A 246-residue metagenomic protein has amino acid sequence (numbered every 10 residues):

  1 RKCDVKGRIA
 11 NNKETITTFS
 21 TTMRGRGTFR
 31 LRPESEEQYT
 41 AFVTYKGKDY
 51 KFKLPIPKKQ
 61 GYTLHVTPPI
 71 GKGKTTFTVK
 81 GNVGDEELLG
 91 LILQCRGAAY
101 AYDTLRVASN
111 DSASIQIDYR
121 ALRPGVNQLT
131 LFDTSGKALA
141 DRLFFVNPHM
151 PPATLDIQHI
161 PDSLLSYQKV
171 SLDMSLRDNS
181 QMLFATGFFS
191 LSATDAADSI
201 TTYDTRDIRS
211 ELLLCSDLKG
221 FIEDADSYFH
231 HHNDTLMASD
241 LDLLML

Functional and structural regions predicted by a protein language model:
R1, K53-V83, A153-H159: Extracellular ectodomain segments of secreted/surface proteins
R1-T18, Q38-T44, K74-D103, G125-F132 (+1 more regions): Beta-strand-rich binding/interaction modules
K6, K53-P55, K59, L143-F145 (+1 more regions): Acidic glycine/proline-rich low-complexity segments
T17-M23, D103-N110: Short beta-strand segments within Ig-like beta-sandwich modules, predominantly Fibronectin type-III
T17-T18, R26-P33, T76-T78, S112-R120 (+1 more regions): Exposed aromatic-hydrophobic patches
G47-H65, Y102-L105, V126, K137-P148: Edge beta-strands of extracellular beta-sandwich domains
K72-K74, N110-S112, L165-K169: Solvent-exposed, conformationally flexible loop/turn segments
